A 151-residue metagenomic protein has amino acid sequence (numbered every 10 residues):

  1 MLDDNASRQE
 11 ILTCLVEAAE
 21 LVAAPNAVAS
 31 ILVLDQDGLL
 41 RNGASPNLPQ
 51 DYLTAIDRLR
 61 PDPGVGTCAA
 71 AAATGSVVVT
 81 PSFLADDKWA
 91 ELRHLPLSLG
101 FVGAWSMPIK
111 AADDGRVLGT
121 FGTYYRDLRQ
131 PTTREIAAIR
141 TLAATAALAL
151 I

Functional and structural regions predicted by a protein language model:
M1-A44, Y52-A55, V65, G103: Helix-loop-beta substructure at the N-terminus of cytosolic sensory domains that couple signal/ligand detection
V28, R93, S106, T120: Short hydrophobic/aromatic beta-strand element in the GNAT-like acyltransferase core that lines or flanks the acyl-donor
L34, L39-G43, Q50-L97, V102: Regulatory sensory and allosteric helical modules in signal-transduction proteins and certain transcription factors
V102-A112: A short, aliphatic-rich beta-strand micro-motif
A112, G119-Q130: Short beta-strand-to-loop transition segments that serve as allosteric relay/switch motifs in sensory/regulatory domains
T133, A149-L150: Amphipathic coiled-coil signal-coupling helices
E135-A138: Alpha-helical transmembrane segments within multi-pass membrane transporters and channels
R140-L148: Allosteric cytosolic regulatory segments
